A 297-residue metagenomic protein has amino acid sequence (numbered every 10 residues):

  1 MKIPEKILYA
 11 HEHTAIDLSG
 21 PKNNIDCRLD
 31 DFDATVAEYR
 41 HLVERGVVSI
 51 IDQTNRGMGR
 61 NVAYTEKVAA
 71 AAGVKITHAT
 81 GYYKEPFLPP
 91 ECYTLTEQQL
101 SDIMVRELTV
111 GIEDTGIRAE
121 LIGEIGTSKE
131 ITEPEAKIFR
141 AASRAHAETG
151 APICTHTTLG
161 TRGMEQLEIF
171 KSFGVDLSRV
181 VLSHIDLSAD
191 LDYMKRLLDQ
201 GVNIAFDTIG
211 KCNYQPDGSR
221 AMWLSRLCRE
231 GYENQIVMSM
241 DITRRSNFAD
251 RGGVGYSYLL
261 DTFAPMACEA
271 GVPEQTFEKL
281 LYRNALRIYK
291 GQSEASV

Functional and structural regions predicted by a protein language model:
M1, Y258-V297: Mid-to-C-terminal alpha-helical segments outside catalytic/metal-binding sites
E5-A10, N24-Q53, M58-K75, Q98-G116: Alpha-helical scaffold segments that flank or form the walls of functional sites
H11, I50, Y82, H146 (+4 more regions): Divalent metal-coordination and catalytic microenvironments
I16-D30, P90-L95, N247, R251-G252: Acidic/histidine-rich helix-loop elements that form or flank divalent-metal/phosphate-binding sites at the catalytic
L18-K22, V62, G163-I169, L191-L197 (+3 more regions): Histidine/acidic-residue-rich catalytic or RNA/ligand-binding cores of hydrolases and nuclease-related proteins
Q53, D207-T208, Y232-G253: Short acidic/histidine-rich active-site segments
K67-A70, K75-T149, N203, T208-N213: Active-site gating/metal-coordination segments in enzymes
A147-M222, R226, I236: Catalytic pocket-lining loop regions of alpha/beta-barrel enzymes, especially the amidohydrolase/enolase/GH5 lineages
